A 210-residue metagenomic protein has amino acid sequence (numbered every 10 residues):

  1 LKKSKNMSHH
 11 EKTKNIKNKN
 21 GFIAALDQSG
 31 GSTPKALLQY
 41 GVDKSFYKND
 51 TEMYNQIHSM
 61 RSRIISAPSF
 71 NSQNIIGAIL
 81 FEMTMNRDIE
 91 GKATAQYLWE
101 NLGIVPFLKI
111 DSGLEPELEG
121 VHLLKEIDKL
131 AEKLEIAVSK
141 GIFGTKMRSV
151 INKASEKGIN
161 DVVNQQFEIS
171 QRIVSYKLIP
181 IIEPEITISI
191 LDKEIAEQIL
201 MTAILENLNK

Functional and structural regions predicted by a protein language model:
K2-K5, L208-K210: Short, intrinsically disordered, charge-balanced linker/junction segments flanking boundaries in proteins
N6-F143, I151-K153: Alpha/beta catalytic barrel-like cores
A24, Q171-R172, I182: N-terminal, helix-rich and Lys/Arg-enriched segments in bacterial and organellar proteins
E52, V121-K129, A154-Q165, L191-A203: Alpha-helix N-cap and loop-to-helix initiation/capping positions
R61-I65, A95, L130-L134, V163-S170 (+1 more regions): Generic structural signal for well-ordered alpha-helices, preferentially at hydrophobic/aromatic core positions
K140-F143, S149-F167, Q171, Y176 (+2 more regions): Charge-rich, low-complexity N-terminal segments
T145-S149, I182-E185: Short beta-strands and strand-loop turn motifs
Y176-K210: Aromatic-anchored, glycine/proline-accented short structural segments that stabilize local strand-turns or short
